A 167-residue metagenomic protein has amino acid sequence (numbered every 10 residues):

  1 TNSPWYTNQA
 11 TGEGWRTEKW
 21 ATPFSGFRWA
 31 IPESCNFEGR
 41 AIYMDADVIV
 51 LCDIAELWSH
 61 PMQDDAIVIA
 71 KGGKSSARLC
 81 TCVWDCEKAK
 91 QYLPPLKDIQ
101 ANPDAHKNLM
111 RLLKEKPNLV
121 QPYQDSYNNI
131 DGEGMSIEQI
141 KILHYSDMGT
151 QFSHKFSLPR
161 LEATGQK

Functional and structural regions predicted by a protein language model:
T1-S34: Active-site-proximal specificity loops/subdomain of glycosyltransferases
T1-Y6, D85-K167: A glycosyltransferase accessory/donor-loop signature
Q9-E13, A46-A55, N108-E115: A generic short-segment signal for beta-strand/edge and adjacent turn/coil regions
T17, A21, R28, I54 (+3 more regions): Generic secondary-structure boundary/loop-capping signal
K19, A70-K71, K167: Carbohydrate-active catalytic/glycan-binding domains of CAZyme proteins, especially the secreted or lumenal ectodomains
T22-S25, K74-S76, M135: A short catalytic or substrate-binding loop motif that flags glycine-/basic-rich loops and adjacent residues that bind
F27-K74, C82-K90: GT-A fold catalytic core of metal-dependent nucleotide-sugar glycosyltransferases, centered on the diacidic
M44, A77-C80, L119, E138-Q139: Residues that flank catalytic or metal-binding motifs in active/ligand-binding sites
